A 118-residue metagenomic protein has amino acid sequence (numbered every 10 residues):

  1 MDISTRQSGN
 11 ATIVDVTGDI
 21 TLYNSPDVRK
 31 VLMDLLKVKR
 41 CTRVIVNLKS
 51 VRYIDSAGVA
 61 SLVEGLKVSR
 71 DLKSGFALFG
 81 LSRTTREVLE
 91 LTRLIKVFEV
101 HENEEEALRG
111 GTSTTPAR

Functional and structural regions predicted by a protein language model:
M1, R40-V44, N103: Short, charge-rich amphipathic segments
M1-D15: Short beta-strand/loop segment at the start of cytosolic alpha/beta domains
D2-I3, K37, T112: Short leucine-rich amphipathic alpha-helices used at interfaces
S4-R6, F79, H101: General small-molecule cofactor/ligand-binding pocket signal
S8, K49, E105: Conserved catalytic submotifs in the C-terminal HATPase_c
L22-F98: Amphipathic alpha-helical interaction surfaces in cytosolic regulatory modules
V100-R118: A charged, well-structured terminal subsegment
